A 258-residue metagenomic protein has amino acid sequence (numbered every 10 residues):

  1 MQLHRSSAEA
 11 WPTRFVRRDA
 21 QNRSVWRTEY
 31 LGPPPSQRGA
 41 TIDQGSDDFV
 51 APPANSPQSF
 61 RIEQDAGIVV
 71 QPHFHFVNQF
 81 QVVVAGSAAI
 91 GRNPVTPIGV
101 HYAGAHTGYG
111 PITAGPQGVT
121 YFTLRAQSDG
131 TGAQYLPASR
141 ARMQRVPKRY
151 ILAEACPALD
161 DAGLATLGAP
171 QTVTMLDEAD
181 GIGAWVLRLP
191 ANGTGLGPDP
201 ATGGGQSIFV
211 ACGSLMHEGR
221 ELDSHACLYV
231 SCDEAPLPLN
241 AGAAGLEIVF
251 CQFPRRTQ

Functional and structural regions predicted by a protein language model:
M1-A54, G132-G183: A short, N-terminal "cap"/entry segment at the start of jelly-roll beta-barrel domains of the cupin/DSBH fold
M1-Q2, P147, G195-L196, G203 (+2 more regions): Glycosyltransferase-associated regions of secretory-pathway enzymes, highlighting luminal stem/catalytic domains
R23-H75, A89, N93-P97, G104-G108 (+4 more regions): Conserved short histidine dyad/triad with adjacent acidic residue
Q58, Q79, Q117: Residues that flank catalytic or metal-binding motifs in active/ligand-binding sites
F80-G86, Y121, S207-L215, I248-V249: Short, structured motif recognition centered on aromatic/hydrophobic residues
P94-V95, A105-Y135, E221-D223, C232-Q258: Ligand-binding loop in jelly-roll beta-barrel domains
G203-Q206, G213-L215, S224, A244: A short pocket-lining beta-strand/turn micro-motif at the edge of beta-sheets
